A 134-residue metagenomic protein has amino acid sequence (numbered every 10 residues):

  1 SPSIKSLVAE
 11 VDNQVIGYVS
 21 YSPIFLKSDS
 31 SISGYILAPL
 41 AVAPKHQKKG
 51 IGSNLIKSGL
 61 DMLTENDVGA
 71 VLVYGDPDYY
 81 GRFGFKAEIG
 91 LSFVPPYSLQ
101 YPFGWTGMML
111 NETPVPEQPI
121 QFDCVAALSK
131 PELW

Functional and structural regions predicted by a protein language model:
S1-G34, A38-L40: A conserved beta-strand-loop-helix scaffold within acyl/acetyltransferase catalytic domains
D12-N13, K45, M109-P114: Short loop segments at secondary-structure junctions
Y21-S22, L55, G59, A87-S92: Short acidic (Asp/Glu) patches
I24, K45, R82-F83: Residues that scaffold the ATP/ADP-binding catalytic core of kinase and kinase-like folds
L37, V42, K48-D61, V73: Conserved acetyl-CoA-binding loop-helix of GNAT-fold acetyltransferases
E65-G69, G75-Q100: Conserved active-site alpha-helix within GNAT-family acetyltransferase domains
P95-W134: C-terminal "cap" of GNAT-fold acetyltransferases
